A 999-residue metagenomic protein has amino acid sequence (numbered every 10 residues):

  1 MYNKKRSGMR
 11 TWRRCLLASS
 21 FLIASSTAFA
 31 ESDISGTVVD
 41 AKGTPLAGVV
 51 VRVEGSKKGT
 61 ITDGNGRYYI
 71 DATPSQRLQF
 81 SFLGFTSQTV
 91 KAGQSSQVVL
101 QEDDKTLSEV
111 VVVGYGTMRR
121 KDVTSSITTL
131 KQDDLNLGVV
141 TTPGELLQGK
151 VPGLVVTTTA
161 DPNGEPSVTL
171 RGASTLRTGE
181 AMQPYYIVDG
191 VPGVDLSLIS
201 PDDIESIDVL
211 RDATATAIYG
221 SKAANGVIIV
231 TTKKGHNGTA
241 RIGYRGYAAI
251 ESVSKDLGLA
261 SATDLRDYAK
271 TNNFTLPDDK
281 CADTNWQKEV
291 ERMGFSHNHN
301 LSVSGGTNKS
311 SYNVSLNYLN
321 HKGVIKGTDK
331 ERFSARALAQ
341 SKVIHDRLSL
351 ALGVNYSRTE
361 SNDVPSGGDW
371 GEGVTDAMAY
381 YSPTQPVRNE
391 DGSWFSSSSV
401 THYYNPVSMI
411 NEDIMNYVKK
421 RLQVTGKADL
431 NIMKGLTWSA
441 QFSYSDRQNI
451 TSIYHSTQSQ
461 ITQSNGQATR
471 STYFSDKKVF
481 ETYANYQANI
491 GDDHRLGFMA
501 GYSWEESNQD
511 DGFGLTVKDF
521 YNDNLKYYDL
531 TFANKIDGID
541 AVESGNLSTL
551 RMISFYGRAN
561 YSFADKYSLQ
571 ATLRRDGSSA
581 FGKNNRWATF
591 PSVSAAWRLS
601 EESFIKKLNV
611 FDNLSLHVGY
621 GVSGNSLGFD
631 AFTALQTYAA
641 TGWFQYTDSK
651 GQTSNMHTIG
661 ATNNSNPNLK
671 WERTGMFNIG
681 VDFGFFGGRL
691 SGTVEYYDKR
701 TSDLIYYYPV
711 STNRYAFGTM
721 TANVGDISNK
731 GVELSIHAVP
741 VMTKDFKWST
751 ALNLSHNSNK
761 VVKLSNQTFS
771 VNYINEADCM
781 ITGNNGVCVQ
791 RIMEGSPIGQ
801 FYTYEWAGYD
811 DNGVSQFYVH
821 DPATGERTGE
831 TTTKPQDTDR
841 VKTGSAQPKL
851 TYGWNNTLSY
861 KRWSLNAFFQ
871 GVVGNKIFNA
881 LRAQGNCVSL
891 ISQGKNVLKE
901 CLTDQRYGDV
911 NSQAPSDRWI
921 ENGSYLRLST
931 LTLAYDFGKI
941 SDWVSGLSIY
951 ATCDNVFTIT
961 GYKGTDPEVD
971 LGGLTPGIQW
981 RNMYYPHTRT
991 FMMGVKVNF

Functional and structural regions predicted by a protein language model:
M1-A337, K342-V343, L348-A351, N355-S357 (+10 more regions): Short, small/polar-rich motifs associated with maturation and membrane association, primarily at protein termini
L135, D267-Y268, G294-H297, R332-F333 (+7 more regions): Extracellular/periplasmic, surface-exposed regions of secreted and cell-surface proteins
G144, Q148, T719-S728, F769-F801 (+5 more regions): C-terminal extracellular loops and terminal segments of Gram-negative outer membrane beta-barrel proteins
G243-C281, G512-K518, A722, V741-A846 (+2 more regions): Conserved small-residue
L276, N298, D369-S408: Acidic, glycine-rich flexible loop segments
S361-M378, T384, V761-F769, G961-K963: Low-complexity intrinsically disordered tracts that form flexible linkers/tails across taxa
S845-I877: Glycine-rich, aromatic-lined ligand/substrate-binding cores of catalytic and carbohydrate-binding domains
L865-S929: C-terminal beta-barrel architecture of Gram-negative outer-membrane proteins
